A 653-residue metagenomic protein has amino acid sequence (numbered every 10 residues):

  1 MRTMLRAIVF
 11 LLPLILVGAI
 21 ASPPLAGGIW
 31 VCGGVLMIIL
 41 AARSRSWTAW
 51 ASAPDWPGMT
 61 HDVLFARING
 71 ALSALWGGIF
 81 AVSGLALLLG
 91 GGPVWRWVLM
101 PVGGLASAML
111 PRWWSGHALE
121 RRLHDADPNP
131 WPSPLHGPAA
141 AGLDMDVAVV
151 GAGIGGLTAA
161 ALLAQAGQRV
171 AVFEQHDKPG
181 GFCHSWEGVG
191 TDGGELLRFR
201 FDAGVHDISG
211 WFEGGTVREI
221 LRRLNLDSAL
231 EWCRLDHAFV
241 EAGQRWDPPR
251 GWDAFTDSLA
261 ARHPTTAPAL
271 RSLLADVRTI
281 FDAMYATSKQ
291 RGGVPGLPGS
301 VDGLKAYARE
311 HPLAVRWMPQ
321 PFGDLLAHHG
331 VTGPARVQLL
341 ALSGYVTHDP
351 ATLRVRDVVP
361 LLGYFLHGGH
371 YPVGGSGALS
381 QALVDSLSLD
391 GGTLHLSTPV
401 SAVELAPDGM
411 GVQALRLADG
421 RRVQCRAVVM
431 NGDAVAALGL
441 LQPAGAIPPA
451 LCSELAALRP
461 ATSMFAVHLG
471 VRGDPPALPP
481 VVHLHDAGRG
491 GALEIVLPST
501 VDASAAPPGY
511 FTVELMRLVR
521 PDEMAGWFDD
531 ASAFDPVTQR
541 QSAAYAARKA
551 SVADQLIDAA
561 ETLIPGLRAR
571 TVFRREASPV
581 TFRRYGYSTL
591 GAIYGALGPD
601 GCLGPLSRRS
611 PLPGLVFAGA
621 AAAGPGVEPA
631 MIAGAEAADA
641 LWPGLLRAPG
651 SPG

Functional and structural regions predicted by a protein language model:
S22-R67: Membrane-proximal helix-loop-helix units in multi-pass membrane proteins
S115-V147, Q165-A166, D192-G193, C602 (+1 more regions): Extreme N-terminal leader/targeting segments of oxidoreductases
P138-K289, L597: N-terminal glycine-rich phosphate/pyrophosphate-binding loop and immediately adjacent elements
A242-L353: Rossmann-like flavin
T332-V346, I557-G624: A glycine-rich dinucleotide-binding beta-alpha-beta segment and adjacent secondary-structure elements that constitute
V359-V412, A418: Helical element adjacent to the flavin cofactor pocket in flavoenzyme catalytic cores
Y371, S401-F511: Mid-domain catalytic core of redox enzymes that form a hydrophobic substrate pocket/lid adjacent to a catalytic redox
G470-A577: C-terminal segments that line or cap access tunnels to active or ligand-binding sites in enzymes and enzyme-associated
